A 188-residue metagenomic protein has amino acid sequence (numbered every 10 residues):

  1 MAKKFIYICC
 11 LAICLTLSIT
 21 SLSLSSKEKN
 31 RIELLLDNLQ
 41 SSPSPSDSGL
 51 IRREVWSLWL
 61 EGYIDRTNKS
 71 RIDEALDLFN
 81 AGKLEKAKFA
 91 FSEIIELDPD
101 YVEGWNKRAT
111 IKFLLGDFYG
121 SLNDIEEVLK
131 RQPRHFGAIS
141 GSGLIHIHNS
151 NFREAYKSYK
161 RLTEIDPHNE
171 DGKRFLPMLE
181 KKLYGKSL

Functional and structural regions predicted by a protein language model:
S25-K27, W56-S70: TPR-adjacent "capping" and linker segments in tetratricopeptide-repeat scaffold/adaptor proteins
D37-P43, S150-K182: TPR/TPR-like (Sel1-like) alpha-helical repeat modules
S46-G49, Y63, F136-G137, D166-M178 (+1 more regions): Boundary/linker segments of alpha-helical solenoid repeat arrays
E61, N80, L114, H148-N149 (+1 more regions): Register position in tetratricopeptide repeats
D65-G137: Alpha-helical adaptor scaffolds
